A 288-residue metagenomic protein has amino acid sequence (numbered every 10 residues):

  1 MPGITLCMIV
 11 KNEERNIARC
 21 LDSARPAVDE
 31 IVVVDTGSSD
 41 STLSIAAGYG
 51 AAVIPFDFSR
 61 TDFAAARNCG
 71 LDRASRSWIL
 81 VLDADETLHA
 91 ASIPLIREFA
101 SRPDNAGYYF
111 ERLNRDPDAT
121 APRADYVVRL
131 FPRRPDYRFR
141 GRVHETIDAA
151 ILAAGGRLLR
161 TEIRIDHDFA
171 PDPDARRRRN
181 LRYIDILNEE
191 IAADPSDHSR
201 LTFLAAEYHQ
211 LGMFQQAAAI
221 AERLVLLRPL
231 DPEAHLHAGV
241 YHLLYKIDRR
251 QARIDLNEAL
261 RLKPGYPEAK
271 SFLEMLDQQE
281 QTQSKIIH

Functional and structural regions predicted by a protein language model:
M8-E30: Short, well-formed alpha-helical segments that are part of the catalytic scaffolds of diverse glycosyltransferases
S23, A27, D35-A47, F58 (+2 more regions): A conserved acidic beta->alpha catalytic loop
D29, L43-C69, R73: Conserved donor nucleotide-binding strand/loop of the catalytic core
A64-D72, L82, L88-Q216: Catalytic-site signature of metal-activated, phosphate-bearing donor transferases, centered on the GT-A/GT-A-like
I79: Short aromatic/hydrophobic "clamp" motif used to bind/position activated sugar donors
E190, R223-L224, E258-A259: Canonical positions in the second alpha-helix
H198-S199, D231-E233, P267-E268: Helix-start (N-cap) detector for alpha-helical repeat units in TPR-like alpha-solenoids, especially tetratricopeptide
